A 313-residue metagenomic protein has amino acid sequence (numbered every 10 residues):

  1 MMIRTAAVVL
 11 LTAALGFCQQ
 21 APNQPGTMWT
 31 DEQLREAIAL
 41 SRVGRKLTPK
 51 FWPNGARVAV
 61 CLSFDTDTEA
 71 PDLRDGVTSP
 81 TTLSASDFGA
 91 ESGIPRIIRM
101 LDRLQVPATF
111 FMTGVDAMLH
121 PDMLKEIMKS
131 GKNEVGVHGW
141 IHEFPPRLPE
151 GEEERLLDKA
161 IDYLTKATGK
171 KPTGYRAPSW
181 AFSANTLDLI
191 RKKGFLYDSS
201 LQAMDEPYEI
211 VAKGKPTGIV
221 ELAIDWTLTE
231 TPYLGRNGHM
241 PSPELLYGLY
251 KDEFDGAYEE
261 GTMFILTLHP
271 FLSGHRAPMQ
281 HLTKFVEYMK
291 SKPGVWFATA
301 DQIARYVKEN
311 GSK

Functional and structural regions predicted by a protein language model:
T5-G16: Bacterial N-terminal signal peptides
P25-P53, D162-K166, K170-E260: Active-site-adjacent pocket scaffolds in enzyme catalytic domains
G26-K132, I141, Y288: Active-site beta->alpha N-cap acidic-glycine motif
L62-F64, V137, Y197-L201, L268 (+1 more regions): Active-site flanking residues adjacent to catalytic metal/cofactor-binding acidic residues
A90, I94, H120, E153 (+3 more regions): Aromatic/hydrophobic pocket-lining residues that form the small-molecule binding cavity in soluble enzyme cores
P95-I98, D102-S183, T217, A223-R236 (+1 more regions): Metal-dependent polysaccharide deacetylase catalytic core of the NodB/CE4 family, i.e., the active-site-bearing domain
Y197, E209, E244-K313: C-terminal domain-boundary segment and adjacent tail
